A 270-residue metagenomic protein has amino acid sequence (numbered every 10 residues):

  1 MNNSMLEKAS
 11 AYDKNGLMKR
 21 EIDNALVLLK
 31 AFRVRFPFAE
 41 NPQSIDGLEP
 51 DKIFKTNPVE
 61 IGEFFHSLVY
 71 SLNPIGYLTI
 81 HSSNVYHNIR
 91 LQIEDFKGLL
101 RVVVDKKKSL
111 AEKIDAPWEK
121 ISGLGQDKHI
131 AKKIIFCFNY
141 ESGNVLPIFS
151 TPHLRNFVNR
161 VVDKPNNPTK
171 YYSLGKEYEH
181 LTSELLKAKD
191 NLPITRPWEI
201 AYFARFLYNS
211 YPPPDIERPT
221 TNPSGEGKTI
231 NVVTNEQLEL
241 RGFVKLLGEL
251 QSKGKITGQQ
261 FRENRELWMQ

Functional and structural regions predicted by a protein language model:
M1-Q126, S142-Q270: An N-terminal alpha-helical hairpin/helix-loop-helix interaction module that forms a charged, gly/pro-flexible surface
A131-I134: Conserved beta-strand->loop/alpha-helix structural units within folded catalytic cores of enzymes with alpha/beta
